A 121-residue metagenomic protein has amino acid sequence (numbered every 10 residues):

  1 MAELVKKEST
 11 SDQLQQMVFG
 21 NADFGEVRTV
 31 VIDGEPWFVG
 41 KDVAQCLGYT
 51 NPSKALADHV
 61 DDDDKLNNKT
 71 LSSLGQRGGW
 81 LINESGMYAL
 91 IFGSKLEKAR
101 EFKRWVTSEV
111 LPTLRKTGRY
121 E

Functional and structural regions predicted by a protein language model:
M1-E121: An anion-engaging/catalytic patch
